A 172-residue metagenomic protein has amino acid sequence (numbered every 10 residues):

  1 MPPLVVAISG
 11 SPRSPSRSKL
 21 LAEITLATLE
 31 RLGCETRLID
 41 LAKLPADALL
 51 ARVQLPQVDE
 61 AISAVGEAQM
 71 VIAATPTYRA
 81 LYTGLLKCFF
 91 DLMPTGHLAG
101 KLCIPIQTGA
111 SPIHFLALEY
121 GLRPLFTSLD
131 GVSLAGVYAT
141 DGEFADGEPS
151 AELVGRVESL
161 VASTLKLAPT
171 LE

Functional and structural regions predicted by a protein language model:
M1-M93, G155-E172: N-terminal beta1-alpha1-beta2 submodule of the flavodoxin-like/Rossmannoid cofactor-binding fold
S14-P15, R79, S111-H114, D146: Alpha-helix N-cap/loop-to-helix initiation residues
R37-A48, T127-A145: Mobile beta-alpha loop/short-helix "lid" or hinge segments that flank ligand
D91-G96, R123-T127: A glycine- and small-aliphatic-rich helix-loop capping segment at beta-alpha/alpha-beta transitions that lines
C103-D141, E152: Short, glycine-/small-residue-rich phosphate/pyrophosphate-handling segment
V132-E172: Glycine-rich phosphate/pyrophosphate-binding loop and the adjoining helix
